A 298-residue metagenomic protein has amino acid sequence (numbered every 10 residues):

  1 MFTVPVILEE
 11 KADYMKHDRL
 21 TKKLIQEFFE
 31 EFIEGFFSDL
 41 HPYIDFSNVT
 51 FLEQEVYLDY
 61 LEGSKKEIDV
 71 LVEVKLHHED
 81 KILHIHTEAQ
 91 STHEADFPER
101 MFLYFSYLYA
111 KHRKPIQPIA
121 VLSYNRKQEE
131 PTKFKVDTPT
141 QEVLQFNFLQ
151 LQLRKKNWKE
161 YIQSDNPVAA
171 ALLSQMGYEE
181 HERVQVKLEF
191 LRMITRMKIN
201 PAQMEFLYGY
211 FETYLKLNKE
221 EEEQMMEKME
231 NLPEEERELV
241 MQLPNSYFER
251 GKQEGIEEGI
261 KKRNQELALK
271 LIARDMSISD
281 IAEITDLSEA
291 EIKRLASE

Functional and structural regions predicted by a protein language model:
M1-E298: Elongated, amphipathic alpha-helical interaction scaffolds
